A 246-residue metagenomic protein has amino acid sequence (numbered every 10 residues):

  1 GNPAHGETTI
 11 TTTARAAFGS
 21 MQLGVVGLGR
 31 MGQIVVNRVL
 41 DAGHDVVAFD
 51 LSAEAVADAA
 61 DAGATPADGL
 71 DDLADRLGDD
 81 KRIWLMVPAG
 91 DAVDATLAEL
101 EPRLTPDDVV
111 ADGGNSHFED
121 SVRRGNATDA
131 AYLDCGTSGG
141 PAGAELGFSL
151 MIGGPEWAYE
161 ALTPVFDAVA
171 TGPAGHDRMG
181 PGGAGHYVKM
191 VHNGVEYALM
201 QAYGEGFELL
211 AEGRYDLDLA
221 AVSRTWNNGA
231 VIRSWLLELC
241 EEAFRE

Functional and structural regions predicted by a protein language model:
H5, T11-K81, P141-G143: NAD(P)+-binding Rossmann beta1-loop-alpha1 motif at the extreme N-terminus of oxidoreductases
F18-V25, G29-A48, V93-G113, S234-E246: Long, low-complexity, intrinsically disordered polar/charged segments
L28, W84-L85, A142, H176 (+1 more regions): Tryptophan-centered motif/residue detector
R30, L51, A64-R123, L146-G153: Rossmann-like NAD(P)-binding element
V35, V39-G43, A53, A60 (+9 more regions): Structural signal for hydrophobic packing residues in well-ordered secondary-structure cores of soluble enzyme domains
T96, A111, H117-G194, G204: Rossmann-fold dinucleotide-binding core
A161, G183-E246: Helical "substrate-binding/catalytic lid" subdomain of Rossmann-like NAD(P)-dependent dehydrogenases/reductases
